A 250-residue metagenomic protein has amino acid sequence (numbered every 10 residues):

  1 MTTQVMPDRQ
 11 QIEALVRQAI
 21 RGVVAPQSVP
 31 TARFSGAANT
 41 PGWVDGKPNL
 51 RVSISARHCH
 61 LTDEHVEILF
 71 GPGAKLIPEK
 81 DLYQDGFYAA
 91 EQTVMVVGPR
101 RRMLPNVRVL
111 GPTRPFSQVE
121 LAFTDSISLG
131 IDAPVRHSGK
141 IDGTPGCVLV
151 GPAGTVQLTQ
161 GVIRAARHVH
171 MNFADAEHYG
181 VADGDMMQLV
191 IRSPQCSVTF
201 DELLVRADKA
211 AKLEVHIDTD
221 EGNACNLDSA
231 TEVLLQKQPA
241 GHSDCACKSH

Functional and structural regions predicted by a protein language model:
M1-G46: Protein-protein interaction and targeting regions used for scaffolding, dimerization, and localization
T3-M6, L15, F34, A38 (+3 more regions): Extended, non-catalytic scaffold segments that flank or surround catalytic motifs
G22-P26, L69-G73, Q236: Change "in soluble alpha/beta enzymes" to "in soluble alpha/beta proteins
R51-I54, H58-P99, P105-P152, Q157-V190 (+1 more regions): Short beta-strand-centered segments at strand-helix junctions
P99, R192-P194, Q238: Solvent-exposed coil/turn segments that connect beta secondary-structure elements in extracytoplasmic/periplasmic
P105, P194-L203, A240-A246: Short, Lys/Arg- and Gly-enriched loop/turn segments at beta-strand edges
A224-H250: Extended, aromatic/histidine-rich regions of cofactor-dependent oxidoreductases associated with respiratory
